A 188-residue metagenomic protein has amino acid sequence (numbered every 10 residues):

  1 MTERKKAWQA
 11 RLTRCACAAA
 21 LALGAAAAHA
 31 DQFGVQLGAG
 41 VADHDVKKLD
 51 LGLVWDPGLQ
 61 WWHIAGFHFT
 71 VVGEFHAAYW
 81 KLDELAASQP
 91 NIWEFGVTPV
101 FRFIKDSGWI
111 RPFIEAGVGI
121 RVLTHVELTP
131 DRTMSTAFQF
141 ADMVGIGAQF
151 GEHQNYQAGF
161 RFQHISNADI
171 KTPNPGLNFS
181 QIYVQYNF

Functional and structural regions predicted by a protein language model:
M1-A30: Cleavable N-terminal export/targeting peptides
A27-D31, G58-F69, I104-P112, E152-N155: Short loop/turn motifs that connect adjacent beta-strands in outer-membrane beta-barrel proteins
V35-V41, G73-Y79, I114-I120, F160-H164: Transmembrane beta-barrel strands of outer-membrane/channel proteins
L37-A39, E84-Q89, L128-M134, N167-T172: Extracellular loop and loop/strand-boundary signature of outer-membrane beta-barrel proteins
A42-D50, S88-E94, S135-Q139, P173-L177: Transmembrane beta-barrel outer-membrane domains
L49-L53, G176-F188: Outer-membrane beta-barrel "beta-signal"
V54-G58, V100-I104, G147-Q149, Q185-N187: Transmembrane beta-barrel domains of outer membrane proteins
W80-A116: Helix-adjacent hinge/juxtasegments
